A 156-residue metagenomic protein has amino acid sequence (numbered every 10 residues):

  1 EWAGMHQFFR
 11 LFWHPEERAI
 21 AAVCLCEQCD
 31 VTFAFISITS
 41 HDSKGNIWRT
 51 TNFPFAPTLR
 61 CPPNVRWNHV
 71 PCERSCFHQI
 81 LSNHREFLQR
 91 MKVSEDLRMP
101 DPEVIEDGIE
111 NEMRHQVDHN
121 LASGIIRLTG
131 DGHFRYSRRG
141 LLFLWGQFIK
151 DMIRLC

Functional and structural regions predicted by a protein language model:
W2-L121: Structured extramembrane domains adjacent to transmembrane segments
D107-C156: Intrinsically disordered, low-complexity regions enriched in serine/threonine
